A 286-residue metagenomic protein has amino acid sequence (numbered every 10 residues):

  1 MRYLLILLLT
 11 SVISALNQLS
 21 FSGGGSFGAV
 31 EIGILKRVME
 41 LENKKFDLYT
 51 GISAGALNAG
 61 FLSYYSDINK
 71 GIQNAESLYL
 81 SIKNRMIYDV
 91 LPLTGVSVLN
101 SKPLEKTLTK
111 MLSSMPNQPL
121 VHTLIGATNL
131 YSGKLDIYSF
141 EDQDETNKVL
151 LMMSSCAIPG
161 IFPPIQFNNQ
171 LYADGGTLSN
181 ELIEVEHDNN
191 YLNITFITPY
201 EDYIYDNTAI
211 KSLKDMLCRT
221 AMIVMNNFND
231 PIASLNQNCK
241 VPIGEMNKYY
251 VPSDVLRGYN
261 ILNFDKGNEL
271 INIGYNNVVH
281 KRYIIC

Functional and structural regions predicted by a protein language model:
M1-L7: Sec-dependent signal peptide recognition, specifically the positively charged N-region followed immediately by
L7-I52, G60-C286: Patatin-like phospholipase
